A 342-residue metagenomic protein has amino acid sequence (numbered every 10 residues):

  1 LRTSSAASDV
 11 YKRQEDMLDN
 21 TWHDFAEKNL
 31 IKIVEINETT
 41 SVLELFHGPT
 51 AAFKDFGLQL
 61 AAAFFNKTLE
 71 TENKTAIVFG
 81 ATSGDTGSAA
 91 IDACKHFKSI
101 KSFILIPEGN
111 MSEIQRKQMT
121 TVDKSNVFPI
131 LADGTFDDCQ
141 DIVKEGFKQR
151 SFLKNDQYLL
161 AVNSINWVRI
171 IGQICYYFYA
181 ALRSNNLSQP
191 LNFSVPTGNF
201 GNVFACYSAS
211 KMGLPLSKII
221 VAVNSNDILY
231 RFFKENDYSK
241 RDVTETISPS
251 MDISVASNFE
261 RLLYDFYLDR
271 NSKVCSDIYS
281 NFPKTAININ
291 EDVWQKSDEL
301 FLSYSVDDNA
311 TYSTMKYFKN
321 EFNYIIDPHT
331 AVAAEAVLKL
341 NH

Functional and structural regions predicted by a protein language model:
L1-A7, Y11: Single conserved hydrophobic/aromatic residue that forms the stacking wall/gate of nucleotide- or nucleobase-binding
D9, E15-F46: Anion-binding (especially nucleotide phosphate/pyrophosphate-binding) glycine-rich loop and adjoining beta-alpha core
S41-H96: Well-ordered mid-protein domain cores that form the structural environment of catalytic cofactors
Q59-E70, A93-F103, M119-D123, S210-L216 (+1 more regions): A glycine- and small-aliphatic-rich helix-loop capping segment at beta-alpha/alpha-beta transitions that lines
E72-A90, S102-I104, Q189-N199, I219: A short, small-residue-rich loop immediately preceding and capping a beta-strand
F103-G109, I130-L131, S217-N224: Short internal beta-strands
Q115-I165, S225-P328, V332, A336-V337: Active-site/ligand-binding loops adjacent to catalytic centers
D141-E145, R150-S210, L214: Domain-scale recognition of functional cores that engage charged ligands
